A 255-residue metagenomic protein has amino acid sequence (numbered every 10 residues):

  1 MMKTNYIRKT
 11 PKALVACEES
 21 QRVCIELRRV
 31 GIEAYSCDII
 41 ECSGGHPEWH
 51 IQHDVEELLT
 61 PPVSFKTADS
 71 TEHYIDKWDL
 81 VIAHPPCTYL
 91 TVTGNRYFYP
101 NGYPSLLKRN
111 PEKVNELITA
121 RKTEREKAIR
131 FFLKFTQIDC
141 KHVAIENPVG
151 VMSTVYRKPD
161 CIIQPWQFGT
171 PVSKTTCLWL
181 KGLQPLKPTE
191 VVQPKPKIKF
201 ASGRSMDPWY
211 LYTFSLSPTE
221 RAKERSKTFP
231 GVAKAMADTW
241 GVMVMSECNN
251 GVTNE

Functional and structural regions predicted by a protein language model:
M2-E255: Conserved active-site and SAM-binding loop architecture of S-adenosyl-L-methionine-dependent nucleic-acid
